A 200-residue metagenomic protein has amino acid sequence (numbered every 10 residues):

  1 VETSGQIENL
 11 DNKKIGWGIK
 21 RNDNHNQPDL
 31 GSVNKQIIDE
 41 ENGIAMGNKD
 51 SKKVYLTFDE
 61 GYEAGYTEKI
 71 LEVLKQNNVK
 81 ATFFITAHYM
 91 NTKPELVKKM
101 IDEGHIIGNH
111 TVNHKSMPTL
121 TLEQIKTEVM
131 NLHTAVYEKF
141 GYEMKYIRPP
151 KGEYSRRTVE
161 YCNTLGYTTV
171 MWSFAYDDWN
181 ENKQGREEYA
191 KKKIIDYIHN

Functional and structural regions predicted by a protein language model:
V1-T57, E63-K69, Q76: N-terminal pre-catalytic segment of deacetylase/amide-hydrolase enzymes
G16-G18, T111, S173: Residues at the C-termini of beta-strands that transition into short coil/loop
E41-N42, L71, P94-K98, V129-H133 (+1 more regions): Generic structural signal for well-ordered alpha-helices, preferentially at hydrophobic/aromatic core positions
G47, I70-N78, M90-H110, C162-Y167 (+1 more regions): Acidic (Asp/Glu)-rich catalytic clusters
K52-L71, K75-L96, E103, P118-L122 (+1 more regions): Accessory recognition modules or surfaces
V54-T57, A81-I85, I106-N109, K145-P149 (+1 more regions): Structural recognition of the beta-strand scaffold that forms the well-ordered cores of secreted hydrolase catalytic
G61, T86-H88, V112, P150-G152 (+1 more regions): Active-site beta-loop-alpha junctions enriched in small/polar residues
Y66, K115-Y142, E153-N200: Alpha-helical scaffold elements lining the catalytic groove of polysaccharide deacetylases
